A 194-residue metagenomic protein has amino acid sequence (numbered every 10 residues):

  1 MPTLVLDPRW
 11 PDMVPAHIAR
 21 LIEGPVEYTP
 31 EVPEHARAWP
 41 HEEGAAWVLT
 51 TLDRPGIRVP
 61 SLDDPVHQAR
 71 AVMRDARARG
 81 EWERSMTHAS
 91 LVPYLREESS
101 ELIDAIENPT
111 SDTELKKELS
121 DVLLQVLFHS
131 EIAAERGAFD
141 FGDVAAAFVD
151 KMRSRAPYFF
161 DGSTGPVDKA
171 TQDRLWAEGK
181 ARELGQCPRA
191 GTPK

Functional and structural regions predicted by a protein language model:
M1-E118, Q125-K194: Flexible "arm" and connector segments at domain edges
